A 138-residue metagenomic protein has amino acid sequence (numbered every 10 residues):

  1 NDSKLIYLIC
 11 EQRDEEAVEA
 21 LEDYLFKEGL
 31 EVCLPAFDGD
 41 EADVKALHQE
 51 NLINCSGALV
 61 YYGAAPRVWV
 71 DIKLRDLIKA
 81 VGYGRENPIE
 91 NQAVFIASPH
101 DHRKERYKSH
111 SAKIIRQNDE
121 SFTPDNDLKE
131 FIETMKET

Functional and structural regions predicted by a protein language model:
N1-A58, I78, G82-Q92: Conserved N-terminal substructure of TIR/SEFIR domains
N54, Y61-E137: Cross-kingdom TIR/SEFIR domain
